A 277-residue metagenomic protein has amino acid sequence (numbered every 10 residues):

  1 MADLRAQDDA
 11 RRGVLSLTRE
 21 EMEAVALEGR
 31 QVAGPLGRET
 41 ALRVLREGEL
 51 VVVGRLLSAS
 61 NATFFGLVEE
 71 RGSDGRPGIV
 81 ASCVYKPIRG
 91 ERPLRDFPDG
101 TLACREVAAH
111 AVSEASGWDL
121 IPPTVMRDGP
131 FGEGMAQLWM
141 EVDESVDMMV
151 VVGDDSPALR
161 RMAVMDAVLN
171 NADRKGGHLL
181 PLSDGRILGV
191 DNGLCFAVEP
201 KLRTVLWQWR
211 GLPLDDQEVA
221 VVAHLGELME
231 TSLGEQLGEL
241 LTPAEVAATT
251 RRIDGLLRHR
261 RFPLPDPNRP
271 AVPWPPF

Functional and structural regions predicted by a protein language model:
A2-L45: Juxta-kinase regulatory segment immediately upstream of eukaryotic protein kinase catalytic domains
D3-A10, P98, L182-F277: C-terminal catalytic region of ATP-dependent kinase domains
G13, G29, D173, R260-R261: Short, flexible coil/linker elements and helix-boundary hinge sites characteristic of intrinsically disordered
E21, Q31-L36, E91-R95, V142-D147 (+1 more regions): Short low-complexity stretches enriched in small and charged residues
R38-R43, E47-G54, N170, R258-P270: Short loop/turn hinge sites at secondary-structure boundaries
R43-D154, L159-A172, G176-G177, L182-N192 (+1 more regions): Conserved ATP-binding subdomain of kinase catalytic cores across diverse folds
